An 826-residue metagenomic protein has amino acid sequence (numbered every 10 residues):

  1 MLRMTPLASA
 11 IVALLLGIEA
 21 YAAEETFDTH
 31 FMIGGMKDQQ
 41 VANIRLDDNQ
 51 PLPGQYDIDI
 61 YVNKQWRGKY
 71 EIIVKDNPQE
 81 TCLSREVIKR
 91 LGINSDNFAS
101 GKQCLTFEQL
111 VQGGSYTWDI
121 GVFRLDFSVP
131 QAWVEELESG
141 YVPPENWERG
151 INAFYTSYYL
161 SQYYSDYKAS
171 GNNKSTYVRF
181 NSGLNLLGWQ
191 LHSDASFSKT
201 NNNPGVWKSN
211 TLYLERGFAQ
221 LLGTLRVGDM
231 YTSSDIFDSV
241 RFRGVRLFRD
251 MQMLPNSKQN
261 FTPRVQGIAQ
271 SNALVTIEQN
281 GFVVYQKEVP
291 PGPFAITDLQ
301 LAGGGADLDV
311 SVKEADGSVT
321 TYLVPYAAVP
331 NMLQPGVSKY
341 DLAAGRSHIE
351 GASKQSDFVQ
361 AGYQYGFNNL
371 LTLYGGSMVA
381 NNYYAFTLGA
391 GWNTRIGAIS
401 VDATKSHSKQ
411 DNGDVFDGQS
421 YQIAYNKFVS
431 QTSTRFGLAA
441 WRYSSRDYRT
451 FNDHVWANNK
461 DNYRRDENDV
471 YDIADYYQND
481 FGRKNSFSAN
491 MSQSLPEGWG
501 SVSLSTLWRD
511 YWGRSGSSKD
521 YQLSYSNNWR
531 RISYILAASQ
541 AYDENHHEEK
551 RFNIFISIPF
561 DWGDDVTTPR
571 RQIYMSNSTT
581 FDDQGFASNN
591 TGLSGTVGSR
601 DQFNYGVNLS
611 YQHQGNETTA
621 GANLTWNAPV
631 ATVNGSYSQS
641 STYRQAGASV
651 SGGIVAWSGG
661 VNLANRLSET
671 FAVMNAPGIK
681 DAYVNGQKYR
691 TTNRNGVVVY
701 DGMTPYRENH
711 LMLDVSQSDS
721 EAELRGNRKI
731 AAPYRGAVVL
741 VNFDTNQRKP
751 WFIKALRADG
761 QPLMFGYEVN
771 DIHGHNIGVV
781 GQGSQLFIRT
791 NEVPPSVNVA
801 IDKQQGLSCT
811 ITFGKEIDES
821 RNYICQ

Functional and structural regions predicted by a protein language model:
M1-A22: Gram-negative bacterial Sec-dependent N-terminal signal peptides
E24-D59, R67, T81, E86 (+9 more regions): Flexible, glycine-rich linker and terminal segments associated with outer-membrane beta-barrel/transport systems
G68-E80: Short, contiguous acidic and Ser/Thr-rich linear segments
I296-G304: Extracytoplasmic assembly/pore-lining segments of large envelope/extracellular complexes
L342-Q360, Q364: Outer-membrane beta-barrel transmembrane domain signature of Gram-negative proteins, especially the mid-to-C-terminal
T372-A385, S400: Beta-propeller domains
